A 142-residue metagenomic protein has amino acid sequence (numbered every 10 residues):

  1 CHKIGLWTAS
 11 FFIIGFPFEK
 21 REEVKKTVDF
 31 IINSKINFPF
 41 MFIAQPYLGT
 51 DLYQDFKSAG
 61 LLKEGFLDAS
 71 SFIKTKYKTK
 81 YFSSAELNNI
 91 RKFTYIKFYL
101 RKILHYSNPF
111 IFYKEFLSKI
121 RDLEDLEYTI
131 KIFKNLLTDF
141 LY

Functional and structural regions predicted by a protein language model:
C1-E115: A structural motif corresponding to the C-terminal lobe/cap of the Radical SAM core domain
I111-L126: Charge-rich, acidic-biased intrinsically disordered regions
L123-Y142: Short linear elements at protein peripheries
